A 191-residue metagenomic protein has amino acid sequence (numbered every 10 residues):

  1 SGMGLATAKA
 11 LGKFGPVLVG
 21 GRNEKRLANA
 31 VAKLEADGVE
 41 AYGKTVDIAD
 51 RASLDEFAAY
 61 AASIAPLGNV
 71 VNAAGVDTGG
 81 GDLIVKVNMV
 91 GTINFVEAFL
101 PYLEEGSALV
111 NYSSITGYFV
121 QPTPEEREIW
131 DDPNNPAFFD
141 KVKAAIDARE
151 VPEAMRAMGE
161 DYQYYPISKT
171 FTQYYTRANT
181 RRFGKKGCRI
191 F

Functional and structural regions predicted by a protein language model:
S1, N69-T78, T92, I115-Y118: Flexible cofactor-recognition loop at the NAD(P)H-binding site of Rossmann-like short-chain dehydrogenase/reductase
S1-L18: Canonical Rossmann dinucleotide-binding motif of NAD(H)/NADP(H)-dependent dehydrogenases/reductases, specifically
F14-N29, F191: Conserved glycine-rich Rossmann-like NAD(P)H-binding loop of the short-chain dehydrogenase/reductase
L34-A52: Rossmann-fold cofactor-recognition segment
A49-P66: Conserved Rossmann-fold cofactor-binding substructure of NAD(P)-dependent oxidoreductases
F57, V71, F95-L103, N111 (+1 more regions): Hydrophobic positions on the long internal alpha-helix of Rossmann-like NAD(P)-dependent oxidoreductase domains
D77, D82, A108-F191: Catalytic loop of short-chain dehydrogenase/reductase
